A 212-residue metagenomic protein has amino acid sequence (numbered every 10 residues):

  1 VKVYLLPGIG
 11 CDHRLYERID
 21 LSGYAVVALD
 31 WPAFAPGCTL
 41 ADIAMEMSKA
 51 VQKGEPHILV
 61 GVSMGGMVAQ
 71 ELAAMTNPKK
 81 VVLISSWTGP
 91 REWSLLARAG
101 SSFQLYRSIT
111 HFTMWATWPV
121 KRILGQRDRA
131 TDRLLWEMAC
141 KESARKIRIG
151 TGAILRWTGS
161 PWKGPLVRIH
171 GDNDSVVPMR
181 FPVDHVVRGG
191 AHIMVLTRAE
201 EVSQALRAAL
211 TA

Functional and structural regions predicted by a protein language model:
K2-E55, F103-Y106, D184, A191: Active-site catalytic motif of lipid deacylating hydrolases and related acyltransferases
R18, E71-M75: Active-site signature of alpha/beta-hydrolase-fold catalytic machinery across serine- and Asp/Cys-nucleophile hydrolases
C38, G190-A205: Catalytic histidine-centered segment of alpha/beta-hydrolase-like enzymes
V60-A69: Gly/Ala-rich beta-loop-alpha elbow adjacent to hydrolase catalytic centers
M75-H111: Flexible "cap/lid" loop of the alpha/beta hydrolase fold
F112-G159: Conserved alpha/beta-hydrolase catalytic His-Asp/Glu region
W162-L166, M179-V183: Short, proline-enriched alpha-helix->beta-strand connector loops that line the catalytic pocket of alpha/beta-hydrolase
R168-H170, D174: Short beta-strand/loop motif that positions the catalytic acidic residue of the alpha/beta-hydrolase fold
